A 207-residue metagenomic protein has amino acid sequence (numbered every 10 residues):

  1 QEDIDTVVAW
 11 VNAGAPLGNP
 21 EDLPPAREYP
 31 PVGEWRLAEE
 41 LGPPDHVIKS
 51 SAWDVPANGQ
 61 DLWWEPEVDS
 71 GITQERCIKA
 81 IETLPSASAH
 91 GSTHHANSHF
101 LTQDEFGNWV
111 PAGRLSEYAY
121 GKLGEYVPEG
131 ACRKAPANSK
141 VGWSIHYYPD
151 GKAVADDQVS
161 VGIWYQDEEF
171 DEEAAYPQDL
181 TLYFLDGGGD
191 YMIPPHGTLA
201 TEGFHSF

Functional and structural regions predicted by a protein language model:
Q1-D5, V110-C132: Aromatic/His-enriched, Gly/Pro-containing loop or helix-boundary segments that lie immediately adjacent to catalytic
Q1-V68, A87, N138-S144: Aromatic- and Gly/Pro-enriched helix-to-coil junctions and flexible linker segments
W53-L62, Y118-L123, D190-M192: Extracellular beta-rich ligand/substrate-recognition surface
E65-C77, S88, G130-P136, D167 (+1 more regions): Extracellular and analogous surface-interaction loops
I72-E75, L84-T93, Y147-A155, F207: Extended, low-complexity, turn-rich repeat/linker tracts enriched in Gly/Pro/Ser/Thr and Asp/Glu that occur
I78-I81, G130-D150: Noncatalytic modules at the cell exterior or secretory-pathway interfaces, chiefly beta-strand-rich lectin/adhesion
G91-D104: Short, surface-exposed beta-strand/strand-loop-strand elements in extracellular ectodomains
N138-K140, A153-F207: Extracellular secretory-pathway ectodomains of glycoproteins
